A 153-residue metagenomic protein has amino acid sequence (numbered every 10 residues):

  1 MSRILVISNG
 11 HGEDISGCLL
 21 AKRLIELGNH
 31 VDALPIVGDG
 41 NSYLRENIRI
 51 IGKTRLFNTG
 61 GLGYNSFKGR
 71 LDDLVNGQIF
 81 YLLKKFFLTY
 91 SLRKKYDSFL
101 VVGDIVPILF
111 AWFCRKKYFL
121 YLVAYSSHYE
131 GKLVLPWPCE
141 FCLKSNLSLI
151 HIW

Functional and structural regions predicted by a protein language model:
S2: Nucleotide donor/acceptor-binding cores
L5-L27, A33-L149, W153: Active-site and donor-binding regions of nucleotide-sugar-utilizing enzymes
